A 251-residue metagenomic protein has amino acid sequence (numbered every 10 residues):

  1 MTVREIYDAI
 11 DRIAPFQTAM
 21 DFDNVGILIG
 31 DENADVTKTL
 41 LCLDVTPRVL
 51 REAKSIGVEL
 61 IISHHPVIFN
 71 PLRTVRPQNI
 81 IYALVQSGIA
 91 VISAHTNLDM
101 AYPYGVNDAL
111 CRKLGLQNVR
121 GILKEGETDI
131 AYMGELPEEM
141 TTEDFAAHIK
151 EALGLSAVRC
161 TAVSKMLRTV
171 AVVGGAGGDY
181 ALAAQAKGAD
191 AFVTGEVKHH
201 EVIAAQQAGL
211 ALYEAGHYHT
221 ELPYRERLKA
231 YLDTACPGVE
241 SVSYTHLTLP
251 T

Functional and structural regions predicted by a protein language model:
M1-L247: Active-site catalytic microenvironments in core metabolic enzymes, especially phosphate/sugar-handling
